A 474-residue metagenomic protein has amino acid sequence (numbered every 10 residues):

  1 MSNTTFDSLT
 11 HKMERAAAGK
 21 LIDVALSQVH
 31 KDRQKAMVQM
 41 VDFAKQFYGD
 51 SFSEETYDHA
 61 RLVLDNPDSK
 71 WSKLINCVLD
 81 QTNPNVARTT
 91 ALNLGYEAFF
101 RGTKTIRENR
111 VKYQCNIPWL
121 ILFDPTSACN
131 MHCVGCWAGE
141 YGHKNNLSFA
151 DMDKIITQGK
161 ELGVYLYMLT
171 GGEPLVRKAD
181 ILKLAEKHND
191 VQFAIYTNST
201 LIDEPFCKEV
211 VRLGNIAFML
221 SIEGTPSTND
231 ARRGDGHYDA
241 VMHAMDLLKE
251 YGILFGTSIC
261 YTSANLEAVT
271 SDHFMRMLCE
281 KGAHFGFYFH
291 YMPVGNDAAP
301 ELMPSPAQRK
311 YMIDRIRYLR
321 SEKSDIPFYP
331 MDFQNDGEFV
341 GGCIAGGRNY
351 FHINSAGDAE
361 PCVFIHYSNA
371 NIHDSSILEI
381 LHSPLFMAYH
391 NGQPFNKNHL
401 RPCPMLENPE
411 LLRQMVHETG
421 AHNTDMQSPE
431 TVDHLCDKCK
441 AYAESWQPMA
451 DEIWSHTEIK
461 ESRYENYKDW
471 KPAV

Functional and structural regions predicted by a protein language model:
M1-D58, L62, D230-G346, N354-A356 (+4 more regions): Radical SAM enzyme [4Fe-4S]-AdoMet core and its adjacent flexible, acidic and glycine-rich loops/tails across
S2-M13, A17, Q28, D32-M40 (+4 more regions): Flexible mid-to-C-terminal extensions adjoining Fe-S/redox cofactors in radical SAM and related proteins
V38-P205, D469, V474: Conserved alpha-helical substructure of the radical SAM core
E97-P118, P330-F333, G337, N371-M387: Short, charged low-complexity linear segments at domain edges
I121, G347-N349: Short loop/turn microsegments at loop-to-beta-strand junctions
C129, C133-C136, C343, G357 (+2 more regions): Short cysteine clusters
G135, G139-G142, N349, S368 (+1 more regions): Secreted/processed peptides and extracellular or luminal domains of membrane proteins
F149-L169, L175-H290: Radical SAM/AdoMet-radical enzyme domain recognition
